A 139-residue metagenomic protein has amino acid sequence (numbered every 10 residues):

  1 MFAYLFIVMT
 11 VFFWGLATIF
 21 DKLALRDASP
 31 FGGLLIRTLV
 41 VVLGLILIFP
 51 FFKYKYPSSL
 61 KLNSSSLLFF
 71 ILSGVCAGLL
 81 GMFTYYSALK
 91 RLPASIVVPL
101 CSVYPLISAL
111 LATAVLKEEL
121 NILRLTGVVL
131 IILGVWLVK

Functional and structural regions predicted by a protein language model:
M1-F12, R26-F31, V42-I71, L79-R91 (+1 more regions): Membrane-interface interhelical linkers
F6, F13, F20, V40 (+4 more regions): Hydrophobic residues within membrane-embedded alpha-helical segments of Major Facilitator Superfamily
T10, G74, C101-Y104: Structural signature of transmembrane alpha-helices in multi-pass secondary transporters
T18-K22, Y85, A112: Interfacial helix-capping/hinge residues at the ends of transmembrane alpha-helices
A28-L39, M82-F83, L89-L111: Helix-helix packing/entry segments at the starts of transmembrane helices
L45, L123-K139: Hydrophobic transmembrane alpha-helices of multi-pass small-molecule transport proteins
F52-K53, L116-K117, V138-K139: Short helix-capping/hinge motifs at transmembrane helix termini and TM-loop junctions
P105-R124: C-terminal transmembrane-helix exit sites in multi-pass transporters
